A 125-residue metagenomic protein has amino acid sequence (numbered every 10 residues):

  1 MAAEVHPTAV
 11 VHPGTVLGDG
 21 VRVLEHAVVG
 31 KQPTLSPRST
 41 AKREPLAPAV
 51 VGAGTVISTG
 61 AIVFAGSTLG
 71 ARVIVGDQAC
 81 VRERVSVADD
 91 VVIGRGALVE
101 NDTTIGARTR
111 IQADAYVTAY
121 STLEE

Functional and structural regions predicted by a protein language model:
H6-P7, H12-P13, G18-D19, L24-E25 (+15 more regions): Left-handed beta-helix
T34-L46: Intrinsically disordered, low-complexity Ser/Thr- and acidic-rich flexible linkers and loops, especially at boundaries
